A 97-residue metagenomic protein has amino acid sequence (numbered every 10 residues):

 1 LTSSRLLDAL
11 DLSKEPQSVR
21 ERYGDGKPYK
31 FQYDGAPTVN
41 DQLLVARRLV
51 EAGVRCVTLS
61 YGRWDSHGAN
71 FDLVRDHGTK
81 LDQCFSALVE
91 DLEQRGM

Functional and structural regions predicted by a protein language model:
L1-M97: Ligand-binding pockets and gating/stacking loops
